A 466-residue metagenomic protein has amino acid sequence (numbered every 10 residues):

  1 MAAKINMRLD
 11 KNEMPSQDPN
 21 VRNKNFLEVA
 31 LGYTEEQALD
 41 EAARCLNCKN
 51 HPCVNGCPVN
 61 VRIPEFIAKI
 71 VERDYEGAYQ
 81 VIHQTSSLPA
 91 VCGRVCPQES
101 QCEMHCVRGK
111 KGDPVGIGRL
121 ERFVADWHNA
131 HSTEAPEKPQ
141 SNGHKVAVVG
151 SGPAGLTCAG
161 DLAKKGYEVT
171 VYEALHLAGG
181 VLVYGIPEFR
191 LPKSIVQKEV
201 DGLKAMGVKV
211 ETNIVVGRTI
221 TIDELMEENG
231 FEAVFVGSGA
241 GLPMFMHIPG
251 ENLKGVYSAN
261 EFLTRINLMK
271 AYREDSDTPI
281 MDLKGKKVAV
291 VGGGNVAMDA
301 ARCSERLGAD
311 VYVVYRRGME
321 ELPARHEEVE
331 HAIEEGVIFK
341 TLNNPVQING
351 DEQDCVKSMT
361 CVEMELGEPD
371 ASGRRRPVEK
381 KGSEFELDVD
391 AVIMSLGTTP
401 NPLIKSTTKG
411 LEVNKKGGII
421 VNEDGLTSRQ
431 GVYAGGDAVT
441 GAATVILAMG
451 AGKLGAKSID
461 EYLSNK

Functional and structural regions predicted by a protein language model:
A3-L27, P52-G77, E99-D126: Iron-sulfur (Fe-S) cluster-binding segments and ferredoxin-like electron-carrier domains, especially [2Fe-2S]
L31-P52, Y75-Q101, E227: Immediate flanking context of iron-sulfur cluster ligation sites
F66, P89-V149, K165, V208-K287 (+2 more regions): FAD-binding core/adjacent interface of flavoenzyme oxidoreductases
H144-T170, A297-E305: N-terminal Rossmann-like FAD-binding beta1-loop-alpha1 element of flavoenzymes
V171, L175-A205, V210, A301-Q347: Rossmann-like dinucleotide-binding cores of NAD(P)H-dependent redox enzymes
T212-E224, L342-D354, G367: A conserved short coil-to-beta-strand element within the FAD-binding core of flavoproteins
N252-G285, P369-A442: FAD-site-proximal beta/loop scaffold in flavoenzymes
A438-N465: A conserved FAD-binding loop/helix module that cradles the flavin
